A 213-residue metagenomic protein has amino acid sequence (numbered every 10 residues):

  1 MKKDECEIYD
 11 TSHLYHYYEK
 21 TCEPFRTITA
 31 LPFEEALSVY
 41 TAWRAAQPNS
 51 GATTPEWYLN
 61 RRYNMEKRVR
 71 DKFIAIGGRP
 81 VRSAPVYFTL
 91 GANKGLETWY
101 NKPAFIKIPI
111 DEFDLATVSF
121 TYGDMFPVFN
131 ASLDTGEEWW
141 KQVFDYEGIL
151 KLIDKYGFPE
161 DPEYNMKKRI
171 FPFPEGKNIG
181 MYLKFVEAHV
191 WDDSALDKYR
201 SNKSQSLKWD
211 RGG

Functional and structural regions predicted by a protein language model:
K2-S12, Y18-A52, R82-A84, K94-G213: Conserved NAD+-utilizing ADP-ribose enzyme module
T54-V81: Short alpha-helix boundary/capping and kink motifs at helix termini
G91: Divalent-cation-assisted or electrostatically stabilized phosphate/pyrophosphate-binding catalytic cores
